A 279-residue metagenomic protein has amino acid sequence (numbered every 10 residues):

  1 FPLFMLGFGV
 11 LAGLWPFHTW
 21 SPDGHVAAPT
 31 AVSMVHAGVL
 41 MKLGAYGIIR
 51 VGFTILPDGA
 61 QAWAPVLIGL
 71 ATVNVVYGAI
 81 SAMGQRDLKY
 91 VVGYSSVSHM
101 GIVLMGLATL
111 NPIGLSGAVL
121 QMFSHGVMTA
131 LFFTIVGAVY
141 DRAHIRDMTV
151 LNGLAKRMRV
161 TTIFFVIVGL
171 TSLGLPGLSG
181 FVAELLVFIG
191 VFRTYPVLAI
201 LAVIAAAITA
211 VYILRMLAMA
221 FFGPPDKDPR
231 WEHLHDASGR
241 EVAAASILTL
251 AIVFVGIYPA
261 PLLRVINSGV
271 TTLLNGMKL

Functional and structural regions predicted by a protein language model:
F1-M219: Hydrophobic transmembrane alpha-helices and their helix-loop junctions in integral membrane proteins
M158-T161, L214-L279: Cytoplasmic/organellar membrane-interface segments at the starts of transmembrane helices in multi-pass inner-membrane
